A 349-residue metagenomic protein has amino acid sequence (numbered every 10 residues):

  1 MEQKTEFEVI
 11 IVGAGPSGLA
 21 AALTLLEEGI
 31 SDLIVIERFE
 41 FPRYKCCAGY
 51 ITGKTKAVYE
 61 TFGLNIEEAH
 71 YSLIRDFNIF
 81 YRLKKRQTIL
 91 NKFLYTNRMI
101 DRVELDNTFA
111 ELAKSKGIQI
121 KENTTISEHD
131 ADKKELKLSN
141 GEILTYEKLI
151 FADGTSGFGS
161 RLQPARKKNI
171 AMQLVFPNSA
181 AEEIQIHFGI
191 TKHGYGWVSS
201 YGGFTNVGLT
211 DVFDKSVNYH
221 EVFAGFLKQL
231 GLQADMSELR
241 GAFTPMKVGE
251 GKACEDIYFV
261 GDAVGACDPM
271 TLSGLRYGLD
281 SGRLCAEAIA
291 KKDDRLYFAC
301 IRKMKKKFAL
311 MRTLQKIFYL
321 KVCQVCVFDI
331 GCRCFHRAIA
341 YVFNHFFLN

Functional and structural regions predicted by a protein language model:
E2-S17: Beta1/beta-strand and adjacent pyrophosphate-binding region of the FAD-binding site in flavoprotein oxidoreductases
I10, A14, L23-C46: Glycine-rich FAD pyrophosphate-binding loop
A14, T24, E111-M236, G249 (+1 more regions): Predominantly flavin-linked oxidoreductase catalytic cores and closely associated redox partners
E40-I79: N-terminal FAD cofactor-binding segment of flavoenzymes
N91-L112, F213-H220: Short beta-strand to alpha-helix junction loop
D214-A286, A290: FAD/FMN-dependent oxidoreductases across multiple families
G249, E287-V325: Active-site-proximal substrate-binding core of FAD-dependent oxidoreductases
L314-N349: C-terminal auxiliary extensions adjacent to catalytic cores
